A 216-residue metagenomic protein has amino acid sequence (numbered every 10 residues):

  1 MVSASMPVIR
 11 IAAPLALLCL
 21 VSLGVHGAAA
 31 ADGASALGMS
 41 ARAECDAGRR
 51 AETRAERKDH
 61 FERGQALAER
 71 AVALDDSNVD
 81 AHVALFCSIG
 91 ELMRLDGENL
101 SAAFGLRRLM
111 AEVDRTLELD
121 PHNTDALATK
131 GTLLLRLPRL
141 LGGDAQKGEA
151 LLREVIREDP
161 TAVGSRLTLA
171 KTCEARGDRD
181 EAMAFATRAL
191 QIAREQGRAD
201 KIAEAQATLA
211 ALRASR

Functional and structural regions predicted by a protein language model:
D46-A55, E91-L100, L133-G142, A175-G177 (+2 more regions): Short coil/turn linking the two alpha-helices of tandem helical-hairpin repeats
K58-A66, N99-E112, L140-E154, G177-A186: Structural signature of tandem alpha-helical TPR/SEL1-like repeats, specifically the intra-repeat loop/turn
A71, R115-T116, E154-V155, A189: Canonical positions in the second alpha-helix
L74, L119, R157-E158, I192 (+1 more regions): Structural marker of alpha-solenoid helical repeat scaffolds
A81, A126, S165, R198-A199: TPR alpha-solenoid repeat register
T172-R216: Terminal, low-structured helical/coil segments at or just beyond the last alpha-helical repeat
